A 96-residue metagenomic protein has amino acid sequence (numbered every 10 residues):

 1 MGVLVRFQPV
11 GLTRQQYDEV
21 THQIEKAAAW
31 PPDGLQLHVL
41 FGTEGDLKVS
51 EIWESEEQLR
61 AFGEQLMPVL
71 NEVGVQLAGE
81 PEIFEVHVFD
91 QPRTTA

Functional and structural regions predicted by a protein language model:
M1-S50, E54-V69, V75-A96: Short S/T/G/P-rich N-terminal loop/turn motif that feeds into the first structured element of a domain
